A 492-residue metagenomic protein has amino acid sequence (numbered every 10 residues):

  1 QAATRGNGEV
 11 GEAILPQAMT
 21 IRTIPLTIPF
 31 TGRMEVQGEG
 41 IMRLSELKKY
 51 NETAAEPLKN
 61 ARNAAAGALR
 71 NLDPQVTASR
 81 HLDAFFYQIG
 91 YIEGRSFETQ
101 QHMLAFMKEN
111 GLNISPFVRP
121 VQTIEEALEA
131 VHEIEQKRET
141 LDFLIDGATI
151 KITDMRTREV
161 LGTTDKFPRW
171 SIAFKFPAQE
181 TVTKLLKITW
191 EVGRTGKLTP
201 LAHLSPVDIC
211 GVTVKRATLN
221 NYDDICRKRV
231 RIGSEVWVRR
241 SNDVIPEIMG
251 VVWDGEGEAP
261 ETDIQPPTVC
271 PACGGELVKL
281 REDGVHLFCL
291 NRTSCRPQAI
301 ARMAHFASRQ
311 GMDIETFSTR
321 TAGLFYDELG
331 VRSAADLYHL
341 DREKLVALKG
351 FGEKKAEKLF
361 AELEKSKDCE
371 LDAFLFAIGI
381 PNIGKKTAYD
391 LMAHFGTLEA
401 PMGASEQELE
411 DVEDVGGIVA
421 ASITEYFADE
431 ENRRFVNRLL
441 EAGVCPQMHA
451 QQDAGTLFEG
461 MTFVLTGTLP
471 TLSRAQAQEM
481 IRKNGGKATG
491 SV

Functional and structural regions predicted by a protein language model:
Q1-L371, L375-A377, N382, T387-L391 (+6 more regions): RNA/tRNA-interacting regions in translation and RNA-turnover enzymes
L363, A450-L457: Short boundary motifs at domain starts and secondary-structure transition points
S405, G416, S491: RNA-recognition motif
A421-E425: Solvent-exposed, charged helical/coil patches that constitute nucleic-acid or partner-interaction surfaces
N437-C445, S491-V492: BRCT (BRCA1 C-terminal) phosphopeptide-binding modules in DNA damage response/checkpoint, repair, replication
C445-M448, R482: Short gly/ser/thr-rich secondary-structure transition/capping motifs
G455-V492: Interaction modules related to DNA damage response and DNA replication/repair
